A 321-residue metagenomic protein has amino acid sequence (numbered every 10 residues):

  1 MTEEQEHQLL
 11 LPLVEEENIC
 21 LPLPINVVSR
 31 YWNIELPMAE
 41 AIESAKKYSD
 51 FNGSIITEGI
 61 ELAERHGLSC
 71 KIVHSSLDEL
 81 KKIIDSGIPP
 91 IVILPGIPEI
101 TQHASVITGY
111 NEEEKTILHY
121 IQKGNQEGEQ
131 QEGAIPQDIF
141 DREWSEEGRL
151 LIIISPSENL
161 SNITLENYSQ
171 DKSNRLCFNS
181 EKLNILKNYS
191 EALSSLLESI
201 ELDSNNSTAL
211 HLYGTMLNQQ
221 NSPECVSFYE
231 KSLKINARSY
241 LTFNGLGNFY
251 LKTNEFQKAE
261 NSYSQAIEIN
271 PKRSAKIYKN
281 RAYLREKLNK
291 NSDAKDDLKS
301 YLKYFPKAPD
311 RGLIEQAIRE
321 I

Functional and structural regions predicted by a protein language model:
M1-F51, G96, E113, S173-K182 (+11 more regions): Active-site-adjacent structural segments surrounding the nucleophilic cysteine of cysteine proteases and isopeptidases
T2-L11, S29-S155: Conserved active-site-adjacent core of cysteine acyl-enzyme catalytic domains
Y110-L202, T208: Noncatalytic regulatory segments and standalone regulatory/sensor domains
Y168, L202, I235, I269-N270 (+2 more regions): Short coil/turn linker motifs that delimit alpha-helical repeat modules in TPR/alpha-solenoid proteins
K287-I321: Terminal, low-structured helical/coil segments at or just beyond the last alpha-helical repeat
